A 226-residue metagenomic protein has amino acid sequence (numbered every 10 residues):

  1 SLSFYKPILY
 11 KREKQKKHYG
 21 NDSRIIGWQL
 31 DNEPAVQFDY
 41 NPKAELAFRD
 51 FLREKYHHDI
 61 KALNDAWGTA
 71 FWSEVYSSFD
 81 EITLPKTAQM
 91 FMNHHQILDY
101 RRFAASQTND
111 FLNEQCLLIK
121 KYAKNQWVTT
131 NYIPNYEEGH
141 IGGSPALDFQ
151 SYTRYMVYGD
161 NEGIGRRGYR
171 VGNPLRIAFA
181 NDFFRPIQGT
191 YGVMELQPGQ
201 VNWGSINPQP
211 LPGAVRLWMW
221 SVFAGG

Functional and structural regions predicted by a protein language model:
S1-F179: Polysaccharide-binding and catalytic clefts of secreted carbohydrate-active enzymes
I26, L196, I206, P210-G226: Substrate-binding cleft of secreted/luminal carbohydrate-active enzymes
Q37-D39, N202-S205: A generic structural signal for short coil/turn motifs at secondary-structure boundaries
L117, D182, W220: Surface-exposed charge patches
K120, R185, F223-A224: Anion (oxyanion) recognition and catalysis
A146-F149, Q188, G226: Short, well-ordered alpha-helix to beta-strand connector turns
S151-T153, N173-W203: Active-site core of glycosidic bond-cleaving carbohydrate-active enzymes
